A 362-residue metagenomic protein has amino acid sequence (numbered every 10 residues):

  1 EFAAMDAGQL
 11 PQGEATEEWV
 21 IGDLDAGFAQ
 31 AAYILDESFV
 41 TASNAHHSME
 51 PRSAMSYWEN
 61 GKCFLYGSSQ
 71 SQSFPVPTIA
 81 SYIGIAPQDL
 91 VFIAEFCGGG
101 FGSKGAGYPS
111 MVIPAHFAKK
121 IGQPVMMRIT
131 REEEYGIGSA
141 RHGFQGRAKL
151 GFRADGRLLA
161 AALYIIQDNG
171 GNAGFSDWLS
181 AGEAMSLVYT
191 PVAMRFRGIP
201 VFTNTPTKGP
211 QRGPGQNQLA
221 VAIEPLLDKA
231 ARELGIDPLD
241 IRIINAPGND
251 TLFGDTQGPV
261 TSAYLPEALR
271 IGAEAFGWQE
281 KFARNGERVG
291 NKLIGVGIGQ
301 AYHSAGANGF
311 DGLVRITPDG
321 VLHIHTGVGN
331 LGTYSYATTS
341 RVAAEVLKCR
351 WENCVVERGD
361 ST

Functional and structural regions predicted by a protein language model:
E1-T362: Structural alpha/beta core scaffold segments of enzyme domains
